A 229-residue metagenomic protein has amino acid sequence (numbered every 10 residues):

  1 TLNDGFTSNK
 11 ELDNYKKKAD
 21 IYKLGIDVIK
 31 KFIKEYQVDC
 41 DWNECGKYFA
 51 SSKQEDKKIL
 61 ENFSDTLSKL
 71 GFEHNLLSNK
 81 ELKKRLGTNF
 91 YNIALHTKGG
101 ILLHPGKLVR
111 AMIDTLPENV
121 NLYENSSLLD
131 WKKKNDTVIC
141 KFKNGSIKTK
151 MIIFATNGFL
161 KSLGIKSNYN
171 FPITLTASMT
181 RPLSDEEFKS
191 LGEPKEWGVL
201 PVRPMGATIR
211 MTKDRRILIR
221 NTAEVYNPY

Functional and structural regions predicted by a protein language model:
L2-K10, K31-A111: Flavin (FAD/FMN) cofactor-binding and adjacent substrate-gating region of FAD-dependent oxidoreductase domains
N3, D27, E35-N43, L128-V138 (+2 more regions): Active-site substrate-recognition segment that forms the wall of the catalytic cavity or substrate channel
T7-Y15, Y229: Short histidine-centered catalytic/ligand-binding loop motif
D13, K17-K31, N62: A non-catalytic, amphipathic alpha-helix used as a structural packing/dimerization or gating element in enzyme scaffolds
N14-I21, E55, G100, H104 (+2 more regions): Catalytic cores of large soluble enzymes that bind and process phosphate-bearing ligands
Y22-I26, L60, P105, V109 (+2 more regions): A structural signal for well-ordered alpha-helical scaffolds and beta->alpha junctions
L24-K31, E35, D114, E118: A generic structural signal for well-ordered alpha-helical segments enriched in polar/charged residues
K58, D65-L70, N89-M151, A155: Helical element adjacent to the flavin cofactor pocket in flavoenzyme catalytic cores
